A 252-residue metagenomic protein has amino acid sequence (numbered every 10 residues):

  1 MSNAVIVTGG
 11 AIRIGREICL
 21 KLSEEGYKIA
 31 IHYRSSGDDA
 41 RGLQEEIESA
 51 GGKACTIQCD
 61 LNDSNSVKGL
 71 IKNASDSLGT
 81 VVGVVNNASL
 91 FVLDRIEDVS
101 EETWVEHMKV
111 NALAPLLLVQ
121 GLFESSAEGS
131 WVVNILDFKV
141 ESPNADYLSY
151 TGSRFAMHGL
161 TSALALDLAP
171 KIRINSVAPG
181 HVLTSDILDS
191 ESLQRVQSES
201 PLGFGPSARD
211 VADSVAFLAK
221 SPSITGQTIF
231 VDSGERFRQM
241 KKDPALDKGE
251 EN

Functional and structural regions predicted by a protein language model:
A11-I12: Conserved glycine-rich cofactor-binding loop
L22, W131, H158, L168-V182 (+1 more regions): Conserved Rossmann-fold SDR core element
Y27-G42: Conserved glycine-rich Rossmann-like NAD(P)H-binding loop of the short-chain dehydrogenase/reductase
L78-G79, S125, S207-V231, R236-F237: C-terminal substrate-recognition "lid" of short-chain dehydrogenase/reductases
R95-I96, S100-V105, V196: Substrate-binding pocket helix/loop in short-chain dehydrogenase/reductase
W131-A169, H181-V182: Catalytic loop of short-chain dehydrogenase/reductase
S142, T225-N252: Short C-terminal tail/terminal secondary-structure segment of NAD(P)H-dependent dehydrogenase/reductase domains
